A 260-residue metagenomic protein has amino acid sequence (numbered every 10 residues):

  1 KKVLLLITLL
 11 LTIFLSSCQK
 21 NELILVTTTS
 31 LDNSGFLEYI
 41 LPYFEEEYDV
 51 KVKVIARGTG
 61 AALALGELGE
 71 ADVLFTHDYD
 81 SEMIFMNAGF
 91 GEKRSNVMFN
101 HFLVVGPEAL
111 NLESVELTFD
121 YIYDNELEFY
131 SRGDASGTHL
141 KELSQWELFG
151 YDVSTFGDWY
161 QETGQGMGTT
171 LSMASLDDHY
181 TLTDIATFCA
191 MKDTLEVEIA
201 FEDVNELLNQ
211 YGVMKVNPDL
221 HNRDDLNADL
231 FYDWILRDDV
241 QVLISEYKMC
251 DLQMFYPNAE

Functional and structural regions predicted by a protein language model:
K1-L4: Bacterial N-terminal signal peptides that target proteins for export
L6-F14: Bacterial N-terminal signal peptides
C18-E47, G60, A64, Y79 (+2 more regions): Exported/periplasmic ABC-transporter solute-binding proteins
K20, D49, L68-G69, D80 (+3 more regions): Extracytoplasmic
V52: Non-catalytic beta-sheet/beta-sandwich ligand-binding modules that flank or precede catalytic cores
L63-D78, E82-N96: Short beta-strand-centered segments that line the small-molecule binding cleft or hinge of alpha/beta clamshell
